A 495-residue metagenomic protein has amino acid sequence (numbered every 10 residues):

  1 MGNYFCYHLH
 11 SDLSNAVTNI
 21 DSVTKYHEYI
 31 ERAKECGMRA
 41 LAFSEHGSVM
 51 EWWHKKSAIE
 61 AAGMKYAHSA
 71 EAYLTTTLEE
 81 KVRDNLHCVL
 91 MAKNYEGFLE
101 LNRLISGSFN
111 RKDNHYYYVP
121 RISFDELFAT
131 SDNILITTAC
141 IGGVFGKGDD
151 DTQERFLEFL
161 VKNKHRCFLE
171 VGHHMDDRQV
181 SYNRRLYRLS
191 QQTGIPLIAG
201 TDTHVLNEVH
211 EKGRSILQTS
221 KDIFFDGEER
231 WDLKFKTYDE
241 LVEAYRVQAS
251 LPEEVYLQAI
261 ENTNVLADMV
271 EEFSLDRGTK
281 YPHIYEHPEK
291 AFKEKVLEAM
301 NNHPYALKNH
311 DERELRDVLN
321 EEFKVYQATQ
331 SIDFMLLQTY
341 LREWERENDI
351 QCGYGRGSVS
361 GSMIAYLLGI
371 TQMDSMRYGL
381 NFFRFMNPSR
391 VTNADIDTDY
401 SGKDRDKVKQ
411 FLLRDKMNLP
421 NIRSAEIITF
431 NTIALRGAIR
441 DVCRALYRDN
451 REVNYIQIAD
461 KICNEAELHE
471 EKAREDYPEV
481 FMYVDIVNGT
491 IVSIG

Functional and structural regions predicted by a protein language model:
M1-G495: Alpha-helical scaffold/interaction cores of sigma-54-like transcription cofactors and many family A DNA polymerases
